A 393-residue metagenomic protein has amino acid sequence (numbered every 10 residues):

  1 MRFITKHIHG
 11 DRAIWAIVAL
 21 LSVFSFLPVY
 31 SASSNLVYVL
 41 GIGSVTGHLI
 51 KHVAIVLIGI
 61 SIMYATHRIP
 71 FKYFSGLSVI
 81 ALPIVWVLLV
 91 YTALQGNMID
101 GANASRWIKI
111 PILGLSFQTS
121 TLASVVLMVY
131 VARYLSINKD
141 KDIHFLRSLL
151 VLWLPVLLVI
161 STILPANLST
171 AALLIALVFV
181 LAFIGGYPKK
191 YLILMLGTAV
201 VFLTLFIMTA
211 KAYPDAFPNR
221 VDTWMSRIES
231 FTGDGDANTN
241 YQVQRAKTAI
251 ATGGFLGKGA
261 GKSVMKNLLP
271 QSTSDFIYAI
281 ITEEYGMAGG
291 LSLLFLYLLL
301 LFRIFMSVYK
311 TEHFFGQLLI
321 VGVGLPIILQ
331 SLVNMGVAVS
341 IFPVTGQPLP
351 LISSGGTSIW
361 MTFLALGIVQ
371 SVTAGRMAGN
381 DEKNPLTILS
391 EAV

Functional and structural regions predicted by a protein language model:
M1-A16, L20-L21, L27-Y30, S34-P165 (+4 more regions): Membrane-helix boundary/helix-loop-helix interface segments in multi-pass membrane proteins
A54-I62, S124, E284-L301: Hydrophobic alpha-helical transmembrane segments
S61, I69, Y130, T204 (+6 more regions): Transmembrane alpha-helix boundary/anchor motif
V79-I84, S148-T162, L168-D215: Hydrophobic alpha-helical segments of polytopic membrane proteins
G101, S105-W107, L194-S292, F314-G316: Hydrophobic, glycine- and aromatic-enriched re-entrant/interface helices and adjoining loop segments
L135, L177-Y191, V264-G289, G346-W360: Interfacial segments of multi-pass membrane proteins
I137, K141-L149, Y191, F305-L325 (+1 more regions): Membrane-interface helix-loop-helix junctions at transmembrane boundaries of multi-pass membrane enzymes, predominantly
M306-G346, I352: Loop-to-helix entry and N-terminal half of a specific, functionally important transmembrane alpha helix in multi-pass
